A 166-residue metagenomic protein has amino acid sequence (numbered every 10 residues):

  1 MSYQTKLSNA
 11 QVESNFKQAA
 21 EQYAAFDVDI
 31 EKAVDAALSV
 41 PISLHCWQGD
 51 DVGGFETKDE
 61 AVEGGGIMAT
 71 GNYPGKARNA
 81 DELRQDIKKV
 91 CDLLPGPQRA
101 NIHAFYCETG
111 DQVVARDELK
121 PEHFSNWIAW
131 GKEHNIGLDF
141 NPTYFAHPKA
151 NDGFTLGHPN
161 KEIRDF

Functional and structural regions predicted by a protein language model:
S2-E162: Alpha/beta catalytic barrel-like cores
